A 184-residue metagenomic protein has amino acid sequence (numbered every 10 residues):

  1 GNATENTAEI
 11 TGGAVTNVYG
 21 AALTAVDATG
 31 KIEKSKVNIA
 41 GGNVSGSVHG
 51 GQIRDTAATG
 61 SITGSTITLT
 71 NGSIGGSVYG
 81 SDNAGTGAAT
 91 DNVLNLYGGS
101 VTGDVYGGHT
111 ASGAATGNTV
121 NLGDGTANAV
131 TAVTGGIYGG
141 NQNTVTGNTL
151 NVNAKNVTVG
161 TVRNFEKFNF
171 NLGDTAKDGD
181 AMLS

Functional and structural regions predicted by a protein language model:
G1, E9-T11, T16-T24, N38-A40 (+9 more regions): Feature marks extracellular polysaccharide-active and adherence modules
A3-E5, I10, I32-K34, I39 (+5 more regions): Parallel beta-helix/beta-solenoid
G13-A14, G30, G42-N43, G60 (+7 more regions): Small-residue (G/S/T/A) turn/hinge positions that recur once per unit in extracellular repeat modules
A22, E33, T90, H109-T110 (+3 more regions): Residue-level signal for functionally critical sites in structured catalytic/ligand-binding pockets
A25-G30, D55-G60, A84-A89, A111-A115: Short glycine-/Asp-/Thr-/Trp-enriched loop segments that recur within the blades of beta-propeller repeat domains
K34, V44-G46, G60, G64 (+2 more regions): Intrinsically disordered, low-complexity segments enriched in Ser/Pro/Gly/Ala and basic residues
T119, T134, Y138-S184: Extracellular beta-strand/loop-rich repeat segments of large surface/secreted proteins
